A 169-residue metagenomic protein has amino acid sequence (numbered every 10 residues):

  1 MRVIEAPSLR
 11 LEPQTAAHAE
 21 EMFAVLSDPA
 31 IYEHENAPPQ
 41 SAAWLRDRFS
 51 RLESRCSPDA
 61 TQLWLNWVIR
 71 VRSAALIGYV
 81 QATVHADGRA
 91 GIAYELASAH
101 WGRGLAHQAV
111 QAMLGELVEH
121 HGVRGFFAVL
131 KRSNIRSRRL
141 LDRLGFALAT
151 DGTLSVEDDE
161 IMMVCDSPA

Functional and structural regions predicted by a protein language model:
M1-S98, G115-E116, H120, A147-T150 (+1 more regions): GNAT-family acyltransferases
G102-E116, I135-R143: Conserved acetyl-CoA-binding loop-helix of GNAT-fold acetyltransferases
H120-V129: Conserved GNAT acetyl-CoA-binding A-motif
R132: Catalytic-loop Lys-Pro-X-Asn motif of eukaryotic-like protein kinases
